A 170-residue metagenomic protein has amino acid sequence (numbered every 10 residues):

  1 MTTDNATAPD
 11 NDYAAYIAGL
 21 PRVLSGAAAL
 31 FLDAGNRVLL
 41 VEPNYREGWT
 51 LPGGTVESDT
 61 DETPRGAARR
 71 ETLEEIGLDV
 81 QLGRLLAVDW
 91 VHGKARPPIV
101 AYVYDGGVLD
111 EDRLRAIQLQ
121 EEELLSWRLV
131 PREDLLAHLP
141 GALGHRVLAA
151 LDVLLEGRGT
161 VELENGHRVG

Functional and structural regions predicted by a protein language model:
M1-A28: Acidic, metal-coordinating catalytic segment for phosphate/diphosphate chemistry, firing primarily on the Nudix
R37-V38: Entry beta-strands of beta-propeller and related beta-repeat scaffolds
P43: Short loop/turn segments immediately following the C-termini of beta-strands
E47-W49, E121-G170: Nudix hydrolase/Nudix homology domain
T50-G54: A short gly/proline-enriched turn/hairpin at secondary-structure junctions
V56-Q81, D89-L143: Unchanged
